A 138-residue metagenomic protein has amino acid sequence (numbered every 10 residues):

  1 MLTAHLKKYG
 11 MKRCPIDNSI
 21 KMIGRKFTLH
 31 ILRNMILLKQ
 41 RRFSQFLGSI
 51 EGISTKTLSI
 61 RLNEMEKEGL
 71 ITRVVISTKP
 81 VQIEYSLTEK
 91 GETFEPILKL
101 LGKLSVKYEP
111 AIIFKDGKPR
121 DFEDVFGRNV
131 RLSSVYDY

Functional and structural regions predicted by a protein language model:
M1-M11, T72, E89-K90, E95-Y138: C-terminal regulatory/oligomerization modules of transcriptional regulators
C14-T57: N-terminal helix-turn-helix DNA-binding core of bacterial DNA-binding proteins
S44, N63, I83: Residues within the helices of the helix-turn-helix
L58, L62-M65: Basic amphipathic alpha-helical segments that dock to polyanions
E66-S86: Beta-hairpin "wing" of winged helix-turn-helix
